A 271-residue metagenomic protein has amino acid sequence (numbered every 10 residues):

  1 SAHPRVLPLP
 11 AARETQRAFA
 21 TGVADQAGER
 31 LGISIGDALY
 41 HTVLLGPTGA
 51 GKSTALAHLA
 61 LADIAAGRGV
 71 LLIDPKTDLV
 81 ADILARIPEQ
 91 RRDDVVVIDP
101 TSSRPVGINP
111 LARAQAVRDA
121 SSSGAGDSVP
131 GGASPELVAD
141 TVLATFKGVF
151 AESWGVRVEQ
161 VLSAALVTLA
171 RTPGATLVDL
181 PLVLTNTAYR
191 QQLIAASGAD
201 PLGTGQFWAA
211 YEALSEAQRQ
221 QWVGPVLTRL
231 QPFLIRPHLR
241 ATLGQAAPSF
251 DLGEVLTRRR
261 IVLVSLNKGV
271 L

Functional and structural regions predicted by a protein language model:
S1-P8: Low-complexity, small/polar and acidic-rich linker and loop segments
P8-L31: N-terminal pre-Walker A segment at the start of P-loop NTPase domains
D25-Q26, P47-T48, A55-L271: P-loop NTPase motor domains
G36: Switch I (G2) and immediately adjacent beta-strands of P-loop GTPase domains
